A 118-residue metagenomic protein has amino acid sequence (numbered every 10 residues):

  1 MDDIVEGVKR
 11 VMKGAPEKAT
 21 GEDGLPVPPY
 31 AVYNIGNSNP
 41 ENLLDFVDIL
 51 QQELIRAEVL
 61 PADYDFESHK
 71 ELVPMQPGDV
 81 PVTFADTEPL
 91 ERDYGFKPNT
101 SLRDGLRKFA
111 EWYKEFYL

Functional and structural regions predicted by a protein language model:
M1-L118: C-terminal substrate-binding subdomain of Rossmann-fold SDR/epimerase-dehydratase oxidoreductases
